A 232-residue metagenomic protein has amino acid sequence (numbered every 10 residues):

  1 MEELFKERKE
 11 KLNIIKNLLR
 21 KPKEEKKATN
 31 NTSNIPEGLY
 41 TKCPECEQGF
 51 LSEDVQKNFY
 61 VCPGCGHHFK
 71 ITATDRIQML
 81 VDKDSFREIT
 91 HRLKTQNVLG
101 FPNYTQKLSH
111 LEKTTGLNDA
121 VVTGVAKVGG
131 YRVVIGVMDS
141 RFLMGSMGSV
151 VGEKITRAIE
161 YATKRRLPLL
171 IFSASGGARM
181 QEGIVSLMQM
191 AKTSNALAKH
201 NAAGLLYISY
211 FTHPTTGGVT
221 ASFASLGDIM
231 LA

Functional and structural regions predicted by a protein language model:
M1-I208, P214: Terminal-region recognition feature
G152, S225-L226: Short, solvent-exposed amphipathic alpha-helical segments in soluble enzyme and RNA/protein-processing domains
T212-S222: Gly/Ser-rich catalytic serine loop of serine hydrolases
G227-A232: Gly/Pro- and small hydrophobic-enriched strand-loop and loop-to-helix capping segments that sit at the rims
